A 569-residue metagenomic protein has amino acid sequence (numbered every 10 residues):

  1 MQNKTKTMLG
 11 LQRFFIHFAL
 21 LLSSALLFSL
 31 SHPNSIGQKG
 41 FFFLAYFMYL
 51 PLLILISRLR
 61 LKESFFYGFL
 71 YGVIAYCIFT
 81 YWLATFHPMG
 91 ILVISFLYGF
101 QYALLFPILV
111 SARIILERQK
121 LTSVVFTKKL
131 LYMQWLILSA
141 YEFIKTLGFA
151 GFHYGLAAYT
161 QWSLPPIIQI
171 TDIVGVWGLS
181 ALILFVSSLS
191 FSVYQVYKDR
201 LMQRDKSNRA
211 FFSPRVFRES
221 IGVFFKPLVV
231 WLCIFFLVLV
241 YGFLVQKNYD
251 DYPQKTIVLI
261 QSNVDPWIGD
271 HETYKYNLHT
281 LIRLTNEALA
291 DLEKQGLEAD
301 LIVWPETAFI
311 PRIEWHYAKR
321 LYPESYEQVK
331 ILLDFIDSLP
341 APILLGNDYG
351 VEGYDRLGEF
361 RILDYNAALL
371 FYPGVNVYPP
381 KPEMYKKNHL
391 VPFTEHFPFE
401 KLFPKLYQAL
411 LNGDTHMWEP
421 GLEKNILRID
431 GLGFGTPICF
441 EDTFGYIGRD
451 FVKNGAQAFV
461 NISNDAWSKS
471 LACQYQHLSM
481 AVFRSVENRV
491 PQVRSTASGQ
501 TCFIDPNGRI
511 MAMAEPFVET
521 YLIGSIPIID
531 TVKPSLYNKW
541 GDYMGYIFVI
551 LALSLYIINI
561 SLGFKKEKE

Functional and structural regions predicted by a protein language model:
Q2-L244, S470, A481-R484, T496 (+3 more regions): Membrane-embedded alpha-helical bundles of multi-pass enzymes that act on lipidic or dolichyl-linked glycan substrates
I36-P51, Q261-S262, L297-A318, A456 (+1 more regions): Short, conserved active-site loops that position catalytic residues or coordinate cofactors/metal ions across diverse
F86-M89, V93, L116, F143-V176 (+1 more regions): Active-site catalytic loop in hydrolytic enzyme cores
K120, V124, K128, W135-L136 (+5 more regions): CN hydrolase (nitrilase-like) catalytic-core segments centered on the catalytic cysteine and neighboring Lys/Glu
G242-P392, I426-D430, T436, F440: Soluble catalytic regions of membrane-associated enzymes that act on cell-envelope and secretory-pathway components
K294-E298, H396, K453, P491: C-terminal luminal/periplasmic domains and tails of membrane-associated envelope-modifying transferases
R356-G358, L410-T415, R489, T531-Y537: Short, P/G- and charge-enriched loop/turn segments at secondary-structure junctions
N366-L370, N425, G499-I504, L522-G524: Short beta-strand scaffold segments in enzyme catalytic cores
